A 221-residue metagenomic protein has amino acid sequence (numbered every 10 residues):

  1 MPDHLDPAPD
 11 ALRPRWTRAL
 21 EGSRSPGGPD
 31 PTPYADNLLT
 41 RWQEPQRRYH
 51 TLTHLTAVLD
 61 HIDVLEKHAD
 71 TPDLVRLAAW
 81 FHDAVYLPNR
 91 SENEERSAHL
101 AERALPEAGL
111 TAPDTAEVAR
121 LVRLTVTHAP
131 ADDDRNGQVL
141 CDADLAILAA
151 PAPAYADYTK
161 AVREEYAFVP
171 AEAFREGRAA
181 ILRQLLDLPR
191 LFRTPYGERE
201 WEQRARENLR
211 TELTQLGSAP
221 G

Functional and structural regions predicted by a protein language model:
M1-S25, Q43-H50, H61-T71, F81 (+2 more regions): Divalent metal-dependent phosphate-bond-processing catalytic cores, especially two-metal-ion Mg2+/Mn2+ enzymes that act
R13, T17, T32-D36, L59 (+4 more regions): An amphipathic alpha-helix signature
P31-L39, L52, P72, R76 (+1 more regions): Short, well-structured alpha-helical segments
R41, S97-A131, R183-L185: Histidine- and acidic-residue-rich, metal-dependent catalytic cores
E44-H54, Y86-A98, A112: Active-site metal-coordination segments of metallo-dependent hydrolases
V58, D73-P88, S97, V122-V126: His-Asp-centered metal-binding catalytic motifs of divalent-metal-dependent phosphohydrolases/nucleases
H68-L74, R90-N93, L110-D114: Short, flexible active-site-proximal loops enriched in glycine and acidic residues
